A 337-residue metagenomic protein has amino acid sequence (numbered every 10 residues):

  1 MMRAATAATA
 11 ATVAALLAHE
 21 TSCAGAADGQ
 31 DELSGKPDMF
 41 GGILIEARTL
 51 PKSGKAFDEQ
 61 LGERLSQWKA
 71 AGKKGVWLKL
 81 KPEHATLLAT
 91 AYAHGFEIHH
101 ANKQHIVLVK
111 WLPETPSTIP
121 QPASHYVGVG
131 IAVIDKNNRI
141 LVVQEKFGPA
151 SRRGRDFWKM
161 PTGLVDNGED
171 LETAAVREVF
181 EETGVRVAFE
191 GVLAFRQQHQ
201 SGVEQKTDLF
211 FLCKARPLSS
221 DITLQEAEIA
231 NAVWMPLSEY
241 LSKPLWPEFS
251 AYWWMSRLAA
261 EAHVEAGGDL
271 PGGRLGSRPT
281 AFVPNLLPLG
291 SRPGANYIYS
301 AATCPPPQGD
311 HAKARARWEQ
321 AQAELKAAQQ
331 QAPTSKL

Functional and structural regions predicted by a protein language model:
M1-A26, A321, L325-A328, L337: Terminal signal-anchor or tail-anchor transmembrane helices that tether membrane-associated enzymes to cellular
A27-E63: Conserved donor-binding loop and adjoining core beta-sheet/short helix segment in diverse acyl/aminoacyl transferases
R64-G72, E182: Conserved acyl-CoA
K69-K81: Conserved GNAT acetyl-CoA-binding A-motif
L78-T86, K146, V165: Conserved beta-strand-loop-alpha-helix junction that forms the acyl-donor binding cleft
L87-G130: Acidic, metal-coordinating catalytic segment for phosphate/diphosphate chemistry, firing primarily on the Nudix
L112, P116-M160, R186-V187, G191-A194: N-terminal strand-loop-strand
V129, I134-K136, K146, G163-P305: Unchanged
